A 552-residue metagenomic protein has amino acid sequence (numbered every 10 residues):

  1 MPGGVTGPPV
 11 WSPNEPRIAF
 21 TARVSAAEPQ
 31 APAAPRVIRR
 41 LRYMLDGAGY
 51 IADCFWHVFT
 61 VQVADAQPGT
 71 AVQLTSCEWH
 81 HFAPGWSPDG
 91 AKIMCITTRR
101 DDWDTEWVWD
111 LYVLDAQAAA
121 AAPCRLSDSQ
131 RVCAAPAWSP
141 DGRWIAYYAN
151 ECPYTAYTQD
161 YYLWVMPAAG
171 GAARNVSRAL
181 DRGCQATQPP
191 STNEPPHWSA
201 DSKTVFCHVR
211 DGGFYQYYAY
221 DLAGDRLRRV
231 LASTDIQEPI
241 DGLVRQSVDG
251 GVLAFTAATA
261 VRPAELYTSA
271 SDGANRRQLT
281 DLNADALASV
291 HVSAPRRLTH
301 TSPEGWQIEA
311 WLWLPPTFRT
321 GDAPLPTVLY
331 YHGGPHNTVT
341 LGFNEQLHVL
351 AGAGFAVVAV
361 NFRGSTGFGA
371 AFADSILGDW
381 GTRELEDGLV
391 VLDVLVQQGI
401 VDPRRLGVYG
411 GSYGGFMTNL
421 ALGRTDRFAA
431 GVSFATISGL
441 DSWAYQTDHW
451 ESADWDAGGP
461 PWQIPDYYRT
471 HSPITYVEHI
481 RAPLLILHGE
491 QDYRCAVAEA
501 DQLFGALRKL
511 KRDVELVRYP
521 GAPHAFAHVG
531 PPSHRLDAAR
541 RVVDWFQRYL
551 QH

Functional and structural regions predicted by a protein language model:
M1-T6, T21-H57, T75-H81, I96-Y112 (+8 more regions): A flexible loop/linker signature enriched in serine peptidases of the S9 family
V10, G85, A137, H197 (+1 more regions): Conserved beta-strand position repeated across blades of beta-propeller domains
P13-N14, P88-D89, P140-D141, A200-D201 (+1 more regions): Residue-level detector of Asp-centered blade-edge/turn motifs that repeat once per structural unit in beta-propeller
I18, G90-M94, G142-I145, T204-V205 (+1 more regions): Hydrophobic beta-strand positions that form the internal "hydrophobic ladder" of WD40/Gbeta-like beta-propeller blades
A19-A22, A27-E28, P32-I38, M44-L45 (+10 more regions): Non-catalytic accessory segments flanking enzyme active sites
V63-Q67, D115-A119, P167-G171, D221-D225 (+1 more regions): Short loop/turn segments that connect beta-strands within beta-propeller blades
D101, G273-A274, L282-R404, Y409-G411 (+2 more regions): Cap/lid segment of the alpha/beta-hydrolase catalytic domain
A359-H552: Active-site-proximal cap/loop segments of hydrolase catalytic domains
